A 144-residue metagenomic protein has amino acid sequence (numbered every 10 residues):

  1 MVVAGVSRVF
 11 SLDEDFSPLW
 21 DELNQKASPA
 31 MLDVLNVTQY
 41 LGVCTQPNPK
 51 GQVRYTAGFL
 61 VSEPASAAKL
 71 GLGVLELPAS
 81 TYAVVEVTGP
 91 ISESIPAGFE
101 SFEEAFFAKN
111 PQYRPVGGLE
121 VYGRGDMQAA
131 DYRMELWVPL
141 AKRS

Functional and structural regions predicted by a protein language model:
M1-S144: A solvent-exposed interaction/effector surface
